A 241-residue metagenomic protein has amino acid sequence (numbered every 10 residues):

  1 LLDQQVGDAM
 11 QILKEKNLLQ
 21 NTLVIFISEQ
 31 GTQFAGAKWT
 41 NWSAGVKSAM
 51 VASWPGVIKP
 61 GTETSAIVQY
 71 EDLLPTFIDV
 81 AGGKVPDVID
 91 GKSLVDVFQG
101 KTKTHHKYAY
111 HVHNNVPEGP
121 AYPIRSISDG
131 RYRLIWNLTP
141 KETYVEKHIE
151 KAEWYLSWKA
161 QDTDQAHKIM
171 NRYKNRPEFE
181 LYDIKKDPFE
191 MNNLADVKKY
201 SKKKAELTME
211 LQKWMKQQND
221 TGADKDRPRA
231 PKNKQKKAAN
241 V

Functional and structural regions predicted by a protein language model:
L1-G36: Metal-dependent active-site segment of extracytoplasmic phospho-/sulfohydrolases and closely related
D3-G7, V68-P75, I89-K92, R176-F179 (+4 more regions): A structural signal for well-ordered alpha-helical segments within the folded catalytic domains of diverse enzymes
G7-E15, A35-V88, K92-H105: Substrate-binding rim/cap in mid-to-C-terminal beta-strand-loop elements of soluble/periplasmic
M10-L13, N17, T22, P55 (+7 more regions): A generic secondary-structure signal for well-formed alpha-helical elements
L23-I27, M50-A52, Q69, T76 (+3 more regions): Structural recognition of the beta-strand scaffold that forms the well-ordered cores of secreted hydrolase catalytic
Q30-W42, K198, D220: Active-site His/acidic residue clusters
T32-F34, A81-E180, M215, Q235-K237: C-terminal cap/loop subdomain of S1 sulfatases and analogous C-terminal strand-loop tails that border
K47, Q161-F179, I184-V241: Long, internal low-complexity/basic segments
